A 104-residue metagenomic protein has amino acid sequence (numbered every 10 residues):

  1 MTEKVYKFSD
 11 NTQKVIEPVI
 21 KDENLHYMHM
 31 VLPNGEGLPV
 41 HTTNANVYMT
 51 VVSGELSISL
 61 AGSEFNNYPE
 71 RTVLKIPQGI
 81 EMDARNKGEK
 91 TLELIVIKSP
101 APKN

Functional and structural regions predicted by a protein language model:
M1-H26: A short, N-terminal "cap"/entry segment at the start of jelly-roll beta-barrel domains of the cupin/DSBH fold
P18, Y27-H29, Y48, V73-K75 (+1 more regions): Conserved hydrophobic/aromatic beta-strand scaffold that supports enzyme active sites
E23-N24, S63, E89-K90: Short strand-connecting beta-turns/loops that link adjacent beta-strands
H26-T43, Q78: Conserved short histidine dyad/triad with adjacent acidic residue
V31-P33, T43-I58: Short, conserved beta-strand element in jelly-roll/cupin
S63-Q78: Short acidic-glycine-tyrosine-enriched beta hairpin
Q78-P102: Ligand-binding loop in jelly-roll beta-barrel domains
